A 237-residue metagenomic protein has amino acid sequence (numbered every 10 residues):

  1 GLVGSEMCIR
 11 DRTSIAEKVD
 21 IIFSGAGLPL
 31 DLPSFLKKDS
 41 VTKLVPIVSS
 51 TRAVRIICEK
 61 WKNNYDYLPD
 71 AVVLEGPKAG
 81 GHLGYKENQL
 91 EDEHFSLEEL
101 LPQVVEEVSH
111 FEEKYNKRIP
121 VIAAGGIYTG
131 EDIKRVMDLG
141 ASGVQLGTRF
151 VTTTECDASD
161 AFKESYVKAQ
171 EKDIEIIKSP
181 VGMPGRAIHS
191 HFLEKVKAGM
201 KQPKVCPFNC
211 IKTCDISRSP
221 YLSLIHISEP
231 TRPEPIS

Functional and structural regions predicted by a protein language model:
G1-G4, C8-I9, I225-E229, P233-I236: Single conserved hydrophobic/aromatic residue that forms the stacking wall/gate of nucleotide- or nucleobase-binding
S5-K114: Active-site entrance/lid segments in N-terminal catalytic domains of soluble metabolic enzymes
I47, E75, A124, L146-G147 (+1 more regions): Generic beta-sheet signal
T51-D66, H110-A123, I127-V144: Catalytic cores of alpha/beta
V72, V136, G147: Conserved, mostly hydrophobic/aromatic
K86-L90, T152-Q170: C-terminal helical cap(s) of enzyme catalytic domains, especially alpha/beta-barrels
K168-K204: C-terminal amphipathic alpha-helical segment
C210-L224, S228, R232: A C-terminal functional module that forms or caps the active site or interfaces directly with catalytic machinery
